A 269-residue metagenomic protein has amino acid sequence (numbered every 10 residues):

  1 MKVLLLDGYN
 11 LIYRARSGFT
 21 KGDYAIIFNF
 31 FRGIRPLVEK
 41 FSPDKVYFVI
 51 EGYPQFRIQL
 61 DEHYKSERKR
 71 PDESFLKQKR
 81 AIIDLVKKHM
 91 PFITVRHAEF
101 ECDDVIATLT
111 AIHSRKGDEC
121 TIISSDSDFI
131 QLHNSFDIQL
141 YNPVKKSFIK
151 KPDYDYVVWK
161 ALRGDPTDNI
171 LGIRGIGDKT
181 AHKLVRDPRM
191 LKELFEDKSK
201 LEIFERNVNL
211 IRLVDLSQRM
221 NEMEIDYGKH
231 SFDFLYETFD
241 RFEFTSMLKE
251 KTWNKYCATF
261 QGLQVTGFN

Functional and structural regions predicted by a protein language model:
M1-K87: Domain-level signal for Mg2+-assisted phosphodiester chemistry and nucleotide/NA-binding surfaces in nucleic-acid
L11, A15, I26, R32 (+10 more regions): Intrinsically disordered, low-complexity regions enriched in small/polar residues
E67-M247, T266-F268: Extended two-metal-dependent nuclease catalytic cores across DNA- and RNA-processing enzymes
W253-N269: Short, amphipathic C-terminal "tail helix"
